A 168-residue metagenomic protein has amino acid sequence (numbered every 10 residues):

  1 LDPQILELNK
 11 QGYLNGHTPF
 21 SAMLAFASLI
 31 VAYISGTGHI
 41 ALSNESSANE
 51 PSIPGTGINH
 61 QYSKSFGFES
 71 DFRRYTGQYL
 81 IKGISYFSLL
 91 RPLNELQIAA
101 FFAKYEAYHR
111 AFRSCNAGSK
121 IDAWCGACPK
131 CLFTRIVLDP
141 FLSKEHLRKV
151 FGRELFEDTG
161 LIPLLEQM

Functional and structural regions predicted by a protein language model:
L1-M168: Nucleotide-activated chemistry modules centered on ATP-dependent adenylation/adenylyltransferase
